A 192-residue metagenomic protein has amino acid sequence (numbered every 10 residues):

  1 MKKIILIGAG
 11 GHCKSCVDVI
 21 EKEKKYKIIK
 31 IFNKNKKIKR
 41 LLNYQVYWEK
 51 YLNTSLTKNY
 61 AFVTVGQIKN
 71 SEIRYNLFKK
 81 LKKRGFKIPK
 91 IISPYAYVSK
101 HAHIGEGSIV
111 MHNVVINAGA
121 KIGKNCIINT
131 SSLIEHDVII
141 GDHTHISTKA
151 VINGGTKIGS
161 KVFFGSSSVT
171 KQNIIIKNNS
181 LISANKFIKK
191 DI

Functional and structural regions predicted by a protein language model:
K2-I20: Glycine-rich adenosine-cofactor-binding loop
K3, K27-I29, Y60, K87: Residues at the starts of beta-strands that form the adenosine-phosphate
K14-D18, E72-Y75, D142, K190: Alpha-helical elements of the RecA-like P-loop NTPase motor core of helicases
E23-R40: NAD(P)-binding Rossmann-fold cofactor-contacting core
I29, N59-Y60, E106, S160: Conserved acidic residues
I38-S93, Y97: Phosphate-bearing ligand-interacting subdomains that bind or position ATP/ADP/UDP/GDP/NAD(P) or nucleotide-linked
K90-I192: Structural signal for interior beta-strand "rungs" in well-ordered beta-sheet cores of soluble enzyme domains
